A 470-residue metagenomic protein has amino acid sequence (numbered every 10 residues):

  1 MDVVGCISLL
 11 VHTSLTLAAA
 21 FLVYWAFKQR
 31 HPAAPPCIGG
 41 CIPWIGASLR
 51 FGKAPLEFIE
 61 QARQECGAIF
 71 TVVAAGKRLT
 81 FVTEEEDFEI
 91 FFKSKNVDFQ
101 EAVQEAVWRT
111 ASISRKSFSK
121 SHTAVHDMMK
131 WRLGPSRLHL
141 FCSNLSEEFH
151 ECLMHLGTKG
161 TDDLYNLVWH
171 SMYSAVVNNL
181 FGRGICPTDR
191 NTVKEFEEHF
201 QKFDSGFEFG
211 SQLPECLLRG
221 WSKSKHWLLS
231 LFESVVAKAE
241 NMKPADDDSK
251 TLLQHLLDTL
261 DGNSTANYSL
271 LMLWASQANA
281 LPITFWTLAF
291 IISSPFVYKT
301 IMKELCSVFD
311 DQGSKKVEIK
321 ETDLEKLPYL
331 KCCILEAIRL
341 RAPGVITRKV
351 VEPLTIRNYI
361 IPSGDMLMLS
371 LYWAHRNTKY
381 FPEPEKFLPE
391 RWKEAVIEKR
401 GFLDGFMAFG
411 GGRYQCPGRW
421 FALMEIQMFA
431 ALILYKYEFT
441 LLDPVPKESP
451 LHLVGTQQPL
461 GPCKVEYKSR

Functional and structural regions predicted by a protein language model:
D2-R115, G405: N-terminal membrane-proximal hinge/A-helix region immediately C-terminal to the signal-anchor transmembrane segment
W25-A33, F81, Q104, W108-F149 (+1 more regions): Cytochrome P450
S48-E60, Q312-N358, M368, T378: Conserved cytochrome P450 K-helix E-x-x-R motif and the immediately C-terminal K′/meander segment
H139-I283: Cytochrome P450 heme-thiolate monooxygenase catalytic core
L253-D310, A337, M368, G418 (+1 more regions): Central I-helix of cytochrome P450 enzymes
V297, R419-Q457: Cytochrome P450 heme-binding "Cys pocket" and the immediately downstream C-terminal segment
L369-I397: Conserved cytochrome P450 K-helix/beta-meander segment immediately N-terminal to the heme-binding cysteine loop
E394-I426, L451-L453: Cytochrome P450 heme-thiolate "Cys pocket" and heme-binding signature region
